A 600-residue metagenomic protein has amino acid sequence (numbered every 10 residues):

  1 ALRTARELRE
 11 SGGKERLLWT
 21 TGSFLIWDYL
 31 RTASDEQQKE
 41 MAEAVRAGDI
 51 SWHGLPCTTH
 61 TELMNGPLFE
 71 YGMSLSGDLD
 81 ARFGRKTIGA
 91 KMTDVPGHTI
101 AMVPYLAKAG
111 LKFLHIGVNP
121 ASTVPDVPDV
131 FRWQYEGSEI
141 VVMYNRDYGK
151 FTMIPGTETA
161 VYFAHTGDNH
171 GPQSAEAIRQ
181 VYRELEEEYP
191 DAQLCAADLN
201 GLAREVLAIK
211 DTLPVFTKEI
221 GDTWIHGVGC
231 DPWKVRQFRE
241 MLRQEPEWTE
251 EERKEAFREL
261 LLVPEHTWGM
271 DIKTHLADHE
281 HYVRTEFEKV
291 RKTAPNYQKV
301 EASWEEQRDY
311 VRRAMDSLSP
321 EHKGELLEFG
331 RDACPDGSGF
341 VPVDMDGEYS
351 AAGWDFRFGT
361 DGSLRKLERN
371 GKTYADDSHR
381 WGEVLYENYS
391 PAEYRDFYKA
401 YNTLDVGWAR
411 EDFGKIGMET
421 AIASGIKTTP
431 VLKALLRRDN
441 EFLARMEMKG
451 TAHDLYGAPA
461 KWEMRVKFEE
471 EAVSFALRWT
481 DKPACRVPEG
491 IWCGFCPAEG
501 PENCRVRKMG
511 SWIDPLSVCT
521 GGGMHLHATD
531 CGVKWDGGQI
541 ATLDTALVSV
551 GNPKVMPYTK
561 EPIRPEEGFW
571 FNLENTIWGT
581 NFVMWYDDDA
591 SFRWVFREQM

Functional and structural regions predicted by a protein language model:
A1-V311, R438-M600: Catalytic-domain carbohydrate-binding cleft regions of carbohydrate-active enzymes
E250, K254, L262-W268, I272-W479 (+2 more regions): Catalytic and substrate-binding regions of extracellular carbohydrate-active enzymes, especially polysaccharide lyases
